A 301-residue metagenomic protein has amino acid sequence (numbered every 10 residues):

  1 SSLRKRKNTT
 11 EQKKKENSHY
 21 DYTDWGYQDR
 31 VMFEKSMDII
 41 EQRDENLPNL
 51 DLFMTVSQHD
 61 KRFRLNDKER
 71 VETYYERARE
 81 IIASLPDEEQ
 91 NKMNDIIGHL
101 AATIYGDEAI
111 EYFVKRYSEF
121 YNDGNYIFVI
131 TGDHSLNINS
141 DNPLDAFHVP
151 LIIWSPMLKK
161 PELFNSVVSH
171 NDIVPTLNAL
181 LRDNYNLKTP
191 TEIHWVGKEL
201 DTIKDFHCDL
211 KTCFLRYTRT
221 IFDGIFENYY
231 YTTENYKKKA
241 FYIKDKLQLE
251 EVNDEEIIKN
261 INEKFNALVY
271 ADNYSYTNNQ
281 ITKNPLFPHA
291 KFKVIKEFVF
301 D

Functional and structural regions predicted by a protein language model:
S1-E80, Q90: Active-site-proximal alpha/beta segments of enzymes that process anionic O-linked groups
K14-Y22, N94-D95, S155-P161, K198: Flexible glycine/proline-enriched surface loops and loop-helix/loop-strand junctions
T23-R30, I97-I104, F164-N171: Soluble non-cytosolic domains of exported or imported proteins
E41-N46, Y75-E80, Y117-G124, N142-D145 (+1 more regions): Secondary-structure transition/capping motifs at alpha-helix termini and the adjoining loop/turn into the next element
L50-L52, F128-I130, I152-I153: Structural recognition of the beta-strand scaffold that forms the well-ordered cores of secreted hydrolase catalytic
V56-K61, H134-I138, M157-K159: Solvent-exposed loop/turn segments at secondary-structure junctions within structured extracellular/periplasmic domains
A101-D145, L177-L181: Metal-dependent active-site segment of extracytoplasmic phospho-/sulfohydrolases and closely related
M157-D301: Membrane-interface soluble catalytic domains
